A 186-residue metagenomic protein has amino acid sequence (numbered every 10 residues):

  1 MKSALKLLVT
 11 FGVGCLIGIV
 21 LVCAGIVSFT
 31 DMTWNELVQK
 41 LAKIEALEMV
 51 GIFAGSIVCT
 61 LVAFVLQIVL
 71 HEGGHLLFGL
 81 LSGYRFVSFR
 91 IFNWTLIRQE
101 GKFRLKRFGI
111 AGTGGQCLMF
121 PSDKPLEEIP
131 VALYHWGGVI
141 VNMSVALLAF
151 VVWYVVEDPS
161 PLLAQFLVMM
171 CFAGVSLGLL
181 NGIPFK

Functional and structural regions predicted by a protein language model:
M1-T60: Topogenic membrane-insertion module of multi-pass membrane proteins
K6, T10, I19-V27, K43 (+1 more regions): N-terminal alpha-helical membrane-insertion module
I17, L21, G25, A63-L70 (+4 more regions): Alpha-helical membrane-inserting segments
M32, L76-R85, F89, V152-S160 (+1 more regions): Membrane-interface elements of multi-pass transporters and channels
I44-F53, M119-P125, L162-L163: Helix-boundary and loop/linker segments of multi-pass membrane transporters
E48-V69, L163-L179: Membrane-embedded alpha-helical segments that form the functional core of polytopic membrane enzymes, especially those
V58-D123: Small-residue-rich helix-interface/hinge motifs
K124-K186: Hydrophobic transmembrane alpha-helical segments that form the core helix bundle of multi-pass membrane enzymes
